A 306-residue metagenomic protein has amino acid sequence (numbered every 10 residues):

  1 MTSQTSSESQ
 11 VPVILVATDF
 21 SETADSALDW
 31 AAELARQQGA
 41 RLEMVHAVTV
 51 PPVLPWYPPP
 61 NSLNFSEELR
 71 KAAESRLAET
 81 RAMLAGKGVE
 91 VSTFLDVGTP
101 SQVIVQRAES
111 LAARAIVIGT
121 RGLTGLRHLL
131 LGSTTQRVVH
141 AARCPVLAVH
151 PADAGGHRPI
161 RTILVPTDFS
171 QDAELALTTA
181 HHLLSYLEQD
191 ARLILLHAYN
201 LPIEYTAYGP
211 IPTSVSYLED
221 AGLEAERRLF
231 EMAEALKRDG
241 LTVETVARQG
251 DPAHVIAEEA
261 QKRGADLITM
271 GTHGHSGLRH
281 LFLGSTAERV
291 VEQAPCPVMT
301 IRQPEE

Functional and structural regions predicted by a protein language model:
M1-P12, E33-Q37, S101-G156, E258-E306: Gly/Ser-rich helix-loop-strand patches that form or flank binding pockets for ribonucleotide-derived cofactors
M1-Q10, T23, W30, P60 (+6 more regions): Structural beta-alpha unit
T2-N61, K87, P159-T213, A235 (+3 more regions): Small/aliphatic-rich secondary-structure junction motif
T18, L95, T120, T167 (+2 more regions): Conserved residues at beta->alpha junctions
A27, A73-R76, A176, A225-R228 (+2 more regions): Hydrophobic alpha-helical membrane-association signature
V45, F94-D96, L126-L129, V149 (+1 more regions): Structural motif
S62-S75, T213-R227: A short acidic, glycine-rich active-site loop that binds or catalyzes chemistry on phosphate/adenosine moieties
E90-S92, P145, R192, T242-E244 (+1 more regions): Conserved beta-strand segments of alpha/beta enzyme cores
